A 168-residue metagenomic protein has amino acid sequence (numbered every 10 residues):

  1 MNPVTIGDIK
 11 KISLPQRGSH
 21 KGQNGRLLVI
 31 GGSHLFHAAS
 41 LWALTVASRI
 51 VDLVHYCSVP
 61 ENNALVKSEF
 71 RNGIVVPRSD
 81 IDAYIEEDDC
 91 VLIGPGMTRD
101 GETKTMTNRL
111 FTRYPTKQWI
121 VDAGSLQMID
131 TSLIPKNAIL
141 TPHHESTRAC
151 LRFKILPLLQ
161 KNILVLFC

Functional and structural regions predicted by a protein language model:
M1-I30, H34-L35, H144-E145: YjeF_N-associated NAD(P)HX repair module
N2-T5, S48, D52-C168: Glycine-rich phosphate/dinucleotide-binding loop and adjoining beta-alpha-beta core of small-molecule
H34-A38, T98: Residue-level detector of alpha-helix initiation sites
S40-L44, T107: Generic hydrophobic/aromatic pocket-lining and core-packing "Φ" positions
